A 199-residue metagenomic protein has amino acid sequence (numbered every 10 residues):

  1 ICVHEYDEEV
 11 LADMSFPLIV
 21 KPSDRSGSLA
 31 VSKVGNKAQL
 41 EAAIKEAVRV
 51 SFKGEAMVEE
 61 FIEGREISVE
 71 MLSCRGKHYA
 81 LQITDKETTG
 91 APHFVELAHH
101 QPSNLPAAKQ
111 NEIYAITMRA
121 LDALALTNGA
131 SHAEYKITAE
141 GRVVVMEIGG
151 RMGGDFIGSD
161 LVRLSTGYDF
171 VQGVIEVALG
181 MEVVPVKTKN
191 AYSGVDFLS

Functional and structural regions predicted by a protein language model:
I1-A30, K37: A conserved helix-loop-beta module that forms one wall/lid of the active-site cleft in ATP-utilizing catalytic domains
P17, E55, A80, S193-V195: A residue-level signal for beta-strand positions that form part of recognition/binding surfaces within mature
L18-I19, G54-V58, V184-P185: A short linear hydrophobic-aromatic micro-motif
G27-S28, G64-E66, N190-Y192: Short acidic/glycine-enriched loop/turn segments that link adjacent beta-strands
V31-V143, M152: Internal nucleotide-binding/catalytic subdomain
N111-A133, A139, G149-S199: Active-site "cap" helix and flanking loop/linker of ATP-utilizing ligase/carboxylase catalytic domains
V145-E147: Pre-DFG segment of protein kinase catalytic domains
